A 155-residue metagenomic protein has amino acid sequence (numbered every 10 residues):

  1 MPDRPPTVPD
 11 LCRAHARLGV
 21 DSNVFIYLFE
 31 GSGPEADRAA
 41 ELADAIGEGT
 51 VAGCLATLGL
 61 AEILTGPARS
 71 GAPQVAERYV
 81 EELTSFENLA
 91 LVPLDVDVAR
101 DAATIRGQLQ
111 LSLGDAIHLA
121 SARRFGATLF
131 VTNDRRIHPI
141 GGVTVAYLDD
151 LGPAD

Functional and structural regions predicted by a protein language model:
M1-L55, A68-E81, R135, D149-D155: Short, well-structured N-terminal submotif of metal-dependent ribonuclease cores
P2-P5, C12, L89-R135: Active-site neighborhoods of divalent-metal-dependent phosphate/nucleic-acid chemistry enzymes
L28, G49, G66-S70, F86-A90 (+1 more regions): Alpha-helix C-capping/helix-to-loop hinge sites
F29-G31, R123, G142: Short, function-defining helix-loop hinge/capping sites that tune catalysis or transport
L58: Conserved catalytic or regulatory cores that recognize and/or transform ribose-phosphate-containing ligands
G66-P67, T104, G126, G141-V145: Short secondary-structure transition/capping segments
Q74, Y79-R100, G107-Q108, G114 (+1 more regions): Short acidic, glycine/proline-enriched helix-loop-strand junctions
